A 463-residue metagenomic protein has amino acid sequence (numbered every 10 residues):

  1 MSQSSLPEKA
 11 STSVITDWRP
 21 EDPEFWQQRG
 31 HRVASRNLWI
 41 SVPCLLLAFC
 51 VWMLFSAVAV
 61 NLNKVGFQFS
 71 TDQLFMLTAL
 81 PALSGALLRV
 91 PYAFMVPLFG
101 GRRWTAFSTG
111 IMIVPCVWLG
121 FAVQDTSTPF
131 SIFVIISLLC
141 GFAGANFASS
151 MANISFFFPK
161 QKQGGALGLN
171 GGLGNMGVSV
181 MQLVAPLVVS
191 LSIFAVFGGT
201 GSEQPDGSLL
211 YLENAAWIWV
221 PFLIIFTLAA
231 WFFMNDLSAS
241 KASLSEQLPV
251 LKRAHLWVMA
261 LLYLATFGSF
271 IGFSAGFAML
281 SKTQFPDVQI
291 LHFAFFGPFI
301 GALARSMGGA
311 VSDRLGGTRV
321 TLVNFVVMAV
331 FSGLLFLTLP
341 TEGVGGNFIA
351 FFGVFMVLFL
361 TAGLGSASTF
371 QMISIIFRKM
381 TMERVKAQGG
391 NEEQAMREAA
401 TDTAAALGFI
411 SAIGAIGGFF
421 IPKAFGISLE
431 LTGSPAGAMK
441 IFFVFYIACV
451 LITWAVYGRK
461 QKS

Functional and structural regions predicted by a protein language model:
R36-F67, M181, F273-A278, I421: Extracytoplasmic
F55-V60, R253-A302, S306, S366 (+2 more regions): Extracytoplasmic gate region of multi-pass secondary transporters
M76-F94, F295-G308: Central cavity-lining transmembrane alpha-helices of secondary-active solute carriers, predominantly the Major
L87-F130: Conserved MFS/SLC helix-loop-helix module at the cytosolic interface between two early adjacent transmembrane helices
G110-T126, V326-G345: C-terminal ends and interior cores of transmembrane alpha-helices in multi-pass membrane transporters/permeases
P115, P129-A145, G346-S366: Hydrophobic core of transmembrane alpha-helices in multi-pass small-molecule transporters, especially MFS/SLC-type
G144, G164-S190, L407-I421: Glycine-rich segments within core transmembrane alpha-helices of 12-TM secondary carriers
S190, F194, I218-S240, I452-V456: C-terminal membrane-cytosol helix-exit motif in multi-pass small-molecule transporters
